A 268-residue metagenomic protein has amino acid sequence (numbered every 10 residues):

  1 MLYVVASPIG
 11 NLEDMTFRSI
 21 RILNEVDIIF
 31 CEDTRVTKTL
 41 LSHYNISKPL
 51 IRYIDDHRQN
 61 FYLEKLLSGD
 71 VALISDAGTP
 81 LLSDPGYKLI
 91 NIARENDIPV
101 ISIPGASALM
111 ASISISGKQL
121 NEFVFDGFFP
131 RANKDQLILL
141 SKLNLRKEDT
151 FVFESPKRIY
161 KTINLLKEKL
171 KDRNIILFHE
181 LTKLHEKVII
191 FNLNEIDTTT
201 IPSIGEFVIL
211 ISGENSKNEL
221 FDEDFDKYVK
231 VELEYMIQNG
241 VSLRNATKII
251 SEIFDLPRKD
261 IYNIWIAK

Functional and structural regions predicted by a protein language model:
M1-I54: Glycine-rich, flexible N-terminal cofactor/catalytic loop recognition
M1-L2, S68-A72, E148-D149: Loop/turn-to-beta-strand initiation segments
L23-I29, I98-V100, D149-T150: Short active-site oxyanion
R52-R58, F129-A132: Conserved helicase motor
G69-P85, E154: Ordered, amphipathic secondary-structure segments that act as subunit-interaction surfaces in large macromolecular
D70, D149, F153-K268: A contiguous loop/helix-start segment that scaffolds small-molecule binding in enzyme catalytic cores
P85-L89, L243: Glycine-centered tight-turn and secondary-structure capping sites
K88-R146: Class I SAM-dependent methyltransferase SAM-binding "motif I" and its flanking Rossmann-like core
